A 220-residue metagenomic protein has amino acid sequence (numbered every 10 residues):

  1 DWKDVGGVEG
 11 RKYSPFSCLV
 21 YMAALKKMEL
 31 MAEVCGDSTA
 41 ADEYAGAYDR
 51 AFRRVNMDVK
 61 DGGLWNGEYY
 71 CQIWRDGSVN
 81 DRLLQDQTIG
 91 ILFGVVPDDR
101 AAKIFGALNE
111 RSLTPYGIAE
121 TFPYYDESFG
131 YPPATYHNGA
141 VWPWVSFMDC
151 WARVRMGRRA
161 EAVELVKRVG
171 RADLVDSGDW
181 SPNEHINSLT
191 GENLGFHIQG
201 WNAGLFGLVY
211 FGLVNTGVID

Functional and structural regions predicted by a protein language model:
D1-K12, R50-W142, G170-T190, G195-D220: Extended glycan-interaction surfaces of carbohydrate-active proteins
P15-V59: Active-site neighborhood of glycoside hydrolase catalytic domains
F16, V20, W144, W201: Conserved active-site and cofactor/substrate-binding residues in soluble primary-metabolism enzymes
L19-S38, T88-R100, F147-R158, L205-V218: Well-ordered alpha-helical scaffold segments within catalytic/enzyme domains
A41, Y48, A101, E161-A162: Solenoid-repeat scaffolds in large eukaryotic assemblies
A140-G170, L174: Active-site-proximal substrate-binding groove within the catalytic cores of carbohydrate-active enzymes
